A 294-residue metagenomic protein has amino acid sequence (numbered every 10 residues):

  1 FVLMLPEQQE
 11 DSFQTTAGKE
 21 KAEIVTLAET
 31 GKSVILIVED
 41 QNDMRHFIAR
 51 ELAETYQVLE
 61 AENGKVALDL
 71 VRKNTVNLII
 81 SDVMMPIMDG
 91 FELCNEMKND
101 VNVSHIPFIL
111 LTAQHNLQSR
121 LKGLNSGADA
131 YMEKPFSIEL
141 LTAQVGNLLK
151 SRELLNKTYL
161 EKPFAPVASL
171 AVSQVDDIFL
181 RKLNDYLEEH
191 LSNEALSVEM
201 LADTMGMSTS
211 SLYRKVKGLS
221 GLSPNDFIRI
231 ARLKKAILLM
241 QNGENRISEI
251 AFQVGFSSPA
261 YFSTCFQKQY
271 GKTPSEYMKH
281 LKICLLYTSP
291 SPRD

Functional and structural regions predicted by a protein language model:
V2-V34, S151-I178: Disordered, acidic interdomain junction associated with two-component signaling
E60-L78, N242: Acidic, metal-coordinating helix/loop segments flanking the phosphotransfer/catalytic sites of two-component signaling
M85: Receiver (REC) domain active-site loop signature in two-component systems and cognate sites in sensor histidine kinases
F136-V145, L149: C-terminal output helix
G243-H280: Sequence-specific DNA-binding recognition helix
Y287-D294: Conserved small/polar residues in nucleotide/adenosyl-binding loops
